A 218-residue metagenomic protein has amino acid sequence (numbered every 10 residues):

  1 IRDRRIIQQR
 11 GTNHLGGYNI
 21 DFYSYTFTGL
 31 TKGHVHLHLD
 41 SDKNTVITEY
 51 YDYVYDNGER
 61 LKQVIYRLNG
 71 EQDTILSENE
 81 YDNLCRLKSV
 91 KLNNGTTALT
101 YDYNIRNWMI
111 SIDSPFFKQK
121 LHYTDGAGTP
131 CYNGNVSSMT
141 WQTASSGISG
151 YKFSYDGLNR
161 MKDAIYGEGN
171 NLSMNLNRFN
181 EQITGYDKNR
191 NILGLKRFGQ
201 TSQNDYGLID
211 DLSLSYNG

Functional and structural regions predicted by a protein language model:
I1-G218: Acidic/glycine-rich beta-solenoid
